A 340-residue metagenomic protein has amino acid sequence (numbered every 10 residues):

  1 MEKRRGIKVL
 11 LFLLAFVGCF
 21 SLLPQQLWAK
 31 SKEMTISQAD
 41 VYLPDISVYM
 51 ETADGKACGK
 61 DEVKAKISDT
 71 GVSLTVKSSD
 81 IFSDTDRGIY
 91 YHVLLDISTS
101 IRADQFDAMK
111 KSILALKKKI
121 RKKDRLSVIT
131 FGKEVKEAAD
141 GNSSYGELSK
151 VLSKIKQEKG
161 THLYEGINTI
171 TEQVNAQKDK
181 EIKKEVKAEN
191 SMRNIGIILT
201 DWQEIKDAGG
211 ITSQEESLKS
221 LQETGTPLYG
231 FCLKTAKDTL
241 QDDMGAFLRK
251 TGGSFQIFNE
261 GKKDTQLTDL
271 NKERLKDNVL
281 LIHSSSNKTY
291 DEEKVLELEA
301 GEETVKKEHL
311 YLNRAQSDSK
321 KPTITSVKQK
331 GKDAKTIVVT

Functional and structural regions predicted by a protein language model:
L11-S21: Bacterial N-terminal signal peptides
A29, M34-H92, I97-D104: Acidic, polar low-complexity linker/tail segments
S31-K32, D318-S326: Proline-enriched interdomain boundary motifs that mark the N-terminal boundary and often initiate the first structured
Q38-Y42, K328-V338: Short, solvent-exposed loop/linker segments at the N-terminal edge of repeated beta-sheet extracellular domains
D40-P44, N259-K320: C-terminal "exit" segments of structured domains
D84-G141, L163-T171, I195-T200, C232: Von Willebrand factor
K136-A139, G146-N194, Q203-K206, C232-D242: Von Willebrand factor
T200-T251, Q256-F258, T268-L270: VWA/integrin I-like adhesion module and closely mimicked acidic/polar interface patches used
